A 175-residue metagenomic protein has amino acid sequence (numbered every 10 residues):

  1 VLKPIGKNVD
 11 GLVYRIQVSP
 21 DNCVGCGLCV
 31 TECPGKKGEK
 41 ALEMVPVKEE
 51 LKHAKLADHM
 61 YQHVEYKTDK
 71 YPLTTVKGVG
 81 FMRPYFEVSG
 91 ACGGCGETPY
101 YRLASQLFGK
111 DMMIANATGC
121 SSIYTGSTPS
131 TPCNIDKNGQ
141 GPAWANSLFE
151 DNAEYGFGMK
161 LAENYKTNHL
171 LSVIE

Functional and structural regions predicted by a protein language model:
V1, L28, V47, H53-A57 (+2 more regions): Short acidic, glycine/serine/threonine-rich loops at helix termini
V1-I16, H59-P84: Surface-exposed acidic, glycine/proline-enriched linker/cap segments that occur as 15-30-residue helix-coil
V1-L2, S19, G27-E49, P99 (+1 more regions): Iron-sulfur cluster-binding cysteine motifs and their immediate structural context in ferredoxin-like electron-transfer
G11-V18, G80-A91, E150-G156: Glycine- and acidic
I16-C23, P46, E50, G90-G94 (+1 more regions): Hydrophobic alpha-helical scaffolding
A54-Y71, C133-A143: Acidic, Ser/Thr-rich peripheral helices and adjacent loops at domain boundaries
F81, F86-P129: N-terminal amphipathic, basic-rich helices that act as targeting or association modules
F149-E175: N-terminal leader/propeptide and maturation segments of large enzyme subunits in energy/redox metabolism and hydrolases
